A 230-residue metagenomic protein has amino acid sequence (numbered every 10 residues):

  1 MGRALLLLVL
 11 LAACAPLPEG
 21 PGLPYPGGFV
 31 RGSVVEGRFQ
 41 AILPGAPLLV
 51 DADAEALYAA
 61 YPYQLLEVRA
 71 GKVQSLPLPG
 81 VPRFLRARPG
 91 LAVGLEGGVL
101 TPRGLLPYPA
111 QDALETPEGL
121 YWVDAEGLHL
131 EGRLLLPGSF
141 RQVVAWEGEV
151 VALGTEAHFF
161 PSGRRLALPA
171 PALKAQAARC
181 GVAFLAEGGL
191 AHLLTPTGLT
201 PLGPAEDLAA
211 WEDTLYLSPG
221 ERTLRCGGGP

Functional and structural regions predicted by a protein language model:
G2-L7: Sec-dependent signal peptide recognition, specifically the positively charged N-region followed immediately by
A12-A13: C-terminal motif of bacterial Sec signal peptides marking the signal peptidase cleavage site
L17-P26, G45-A54, G80-R88, Y108-E118 (+3 more regions): Repeated scaffold domains used in trafficking and secretory/extracellular systems, primarily beta-propellers
R31, A59, V93-G94, W122 (+3 more regions): Residue position within the beta-strands of beta-propeller blades
G32-L43, Q64-P77, G97-P109, A125-P137 (+3 more regions): Surface-exposed loop/turn elements that mediate protein-protein interactions on large endomembrane-trafficking
L48-D51, L57-K72, R86: Post-signal peptide N-terminal segment of secreted/secretory-pathway proteins
E206-P230: Blade-level signature of beta-propeller repeat domains, shared across WD40, Kelch, NHL, RCC1 and BNR/Asp-box propellers
